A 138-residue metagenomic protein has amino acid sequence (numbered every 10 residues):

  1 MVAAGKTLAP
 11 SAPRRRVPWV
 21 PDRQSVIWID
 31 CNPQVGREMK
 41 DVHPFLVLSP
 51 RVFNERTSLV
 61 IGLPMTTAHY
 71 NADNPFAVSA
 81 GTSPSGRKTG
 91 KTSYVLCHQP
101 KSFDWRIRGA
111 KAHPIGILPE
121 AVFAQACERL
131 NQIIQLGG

Functional and structural regions predicted by a protein language model:
M1-G138: Conserved functional hotspots at enzyme active or ligand-binding sites that engage polyanionic ligands
